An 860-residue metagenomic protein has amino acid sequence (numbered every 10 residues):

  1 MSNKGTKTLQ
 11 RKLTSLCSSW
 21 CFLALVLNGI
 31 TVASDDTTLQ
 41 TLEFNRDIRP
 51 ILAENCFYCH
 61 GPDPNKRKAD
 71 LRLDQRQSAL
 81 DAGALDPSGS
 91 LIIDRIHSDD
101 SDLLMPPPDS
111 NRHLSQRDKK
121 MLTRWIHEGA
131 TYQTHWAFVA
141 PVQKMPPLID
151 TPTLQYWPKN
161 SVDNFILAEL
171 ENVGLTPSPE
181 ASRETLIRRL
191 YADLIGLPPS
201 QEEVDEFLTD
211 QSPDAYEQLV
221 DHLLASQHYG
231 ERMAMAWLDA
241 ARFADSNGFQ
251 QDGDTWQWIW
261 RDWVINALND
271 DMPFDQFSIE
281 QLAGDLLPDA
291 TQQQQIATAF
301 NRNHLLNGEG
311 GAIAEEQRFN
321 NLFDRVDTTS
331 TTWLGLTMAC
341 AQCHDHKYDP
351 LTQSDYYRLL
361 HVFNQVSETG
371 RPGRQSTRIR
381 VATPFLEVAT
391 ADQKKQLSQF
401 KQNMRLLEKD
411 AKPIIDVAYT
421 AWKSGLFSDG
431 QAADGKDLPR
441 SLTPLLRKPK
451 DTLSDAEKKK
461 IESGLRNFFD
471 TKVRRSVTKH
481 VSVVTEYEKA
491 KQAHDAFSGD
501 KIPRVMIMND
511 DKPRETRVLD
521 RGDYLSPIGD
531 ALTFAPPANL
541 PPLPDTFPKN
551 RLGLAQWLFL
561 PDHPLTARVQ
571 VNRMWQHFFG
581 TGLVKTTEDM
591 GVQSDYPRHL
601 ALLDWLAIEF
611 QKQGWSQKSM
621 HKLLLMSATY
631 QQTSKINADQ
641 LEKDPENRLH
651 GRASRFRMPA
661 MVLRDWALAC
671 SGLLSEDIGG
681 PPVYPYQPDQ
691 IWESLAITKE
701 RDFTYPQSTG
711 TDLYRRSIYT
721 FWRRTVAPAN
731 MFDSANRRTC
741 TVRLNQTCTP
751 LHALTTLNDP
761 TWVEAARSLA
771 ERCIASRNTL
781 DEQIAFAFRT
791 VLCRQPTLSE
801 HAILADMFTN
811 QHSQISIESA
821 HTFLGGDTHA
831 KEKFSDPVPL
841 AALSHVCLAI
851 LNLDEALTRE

Functional and structural regions predicted by a protein language model:
M1-L13: N-terminal secretory signal peptides that target proteins for export/translocation
C17-N28: Bacterial N-terminal signal peptides
A33-A168, N172, E184-R189, P199-F207 (+6 more regions): Solvent-exposed helix-loop boundary motif
L103, F249, D270, A299-R514: Active-site histidine-acidic residue metal-binding/catalytic motifs, centered on HxH/HExxH-like signatures
L154-R189, D193-H228, R242-D289, D349-P350 (+6 more regions): Primarily short, surface-exposed interaction patches in extracytoplasmic proteins
T720-F721, N730-T741: A structural supersecondary motif
